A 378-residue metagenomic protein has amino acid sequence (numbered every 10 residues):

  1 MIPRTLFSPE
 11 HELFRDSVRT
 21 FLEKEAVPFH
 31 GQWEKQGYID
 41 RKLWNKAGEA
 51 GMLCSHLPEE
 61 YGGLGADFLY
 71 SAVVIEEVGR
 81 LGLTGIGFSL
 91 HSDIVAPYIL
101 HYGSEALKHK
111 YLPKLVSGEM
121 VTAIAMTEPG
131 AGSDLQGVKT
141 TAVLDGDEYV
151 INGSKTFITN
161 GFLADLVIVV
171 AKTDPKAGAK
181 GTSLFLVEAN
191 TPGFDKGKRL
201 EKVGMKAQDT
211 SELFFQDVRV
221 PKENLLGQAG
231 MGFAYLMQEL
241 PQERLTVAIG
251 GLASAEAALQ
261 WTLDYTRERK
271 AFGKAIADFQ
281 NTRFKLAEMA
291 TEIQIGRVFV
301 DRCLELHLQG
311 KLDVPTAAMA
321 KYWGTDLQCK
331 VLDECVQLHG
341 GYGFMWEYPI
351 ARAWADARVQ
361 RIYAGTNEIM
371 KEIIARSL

Functional and structural regions predicted by a protein language model:
M1-I86, Y102-L107, K114-E119, G132-L135 (+3 more regions): Alpha-helical interface subdomain recognition
G51, V74-G79, A171, V187-P192 (+1 more regions): Short Ser/Thr-interspersed hydrophobic loop/turn segments at strand-loop and sheet-helix junctions that line or gate
F88, L115, G130-S133, F157-N160 (+2 more regions): Short Gly/Pro-enriched turn/cap motifs at secondary-structure boundaries
D93-Y102: Helix-loop "lid/cap" segments that line or gate small-molecule binding pockets
G118-M126, V170: A short, Trp-centered hydrophobic/proline-enriched beta-strand micro-motif
G137, N190-P221: Flexible, small-/acidic-enriched active-site or ligand-binding loops
E148, N152-K196: A short core secondary-structure module
L213-Y235: Long, acidic (Asp/Glu-rich), low-complexity accessory segments flanking structured domains
